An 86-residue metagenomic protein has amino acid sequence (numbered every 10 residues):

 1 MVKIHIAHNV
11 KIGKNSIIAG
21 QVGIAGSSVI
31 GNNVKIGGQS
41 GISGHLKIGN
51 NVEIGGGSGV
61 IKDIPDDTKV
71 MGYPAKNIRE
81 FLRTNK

Functional and structural regions predicted by a protein language model:
M1-N77: Structural signal for interior beta-strand "rungs" in well-ordered beta-sheet cores of soluble enzyme domains
L82-K86: Long, leucine- and charge-enriched amphipathic alpha-helices that form heptad-repeat coiled-coil/leucine-zipper-like
